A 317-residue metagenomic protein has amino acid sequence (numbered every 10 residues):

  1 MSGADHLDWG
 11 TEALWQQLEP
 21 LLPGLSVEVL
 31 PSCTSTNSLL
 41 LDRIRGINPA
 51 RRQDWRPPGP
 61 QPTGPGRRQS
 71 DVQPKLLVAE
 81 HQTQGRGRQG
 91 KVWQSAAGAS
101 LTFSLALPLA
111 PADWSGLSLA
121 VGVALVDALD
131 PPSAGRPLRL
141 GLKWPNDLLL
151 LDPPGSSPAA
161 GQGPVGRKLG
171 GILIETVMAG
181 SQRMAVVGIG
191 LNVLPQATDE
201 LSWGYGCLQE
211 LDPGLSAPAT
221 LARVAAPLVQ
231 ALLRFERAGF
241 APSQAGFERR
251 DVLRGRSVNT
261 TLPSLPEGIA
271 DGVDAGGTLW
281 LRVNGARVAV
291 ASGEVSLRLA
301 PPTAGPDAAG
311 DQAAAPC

Functional and structural regions predicted by a protein language model:
M1-G135, P154-G166, A308-C317: N-terminal lobe of the biotin/lipoate ligase/transferase fold
R136-G155, G163, L191: Catalytic palm active-site di-aspartate
D152, L173-G180: Short, low-complexity Ser/Thr-rich regulatory SLiMs
A179-E210: Short, acidic (Asp/Glu-rich) active-site segment that either coordinates a divalent metal cofactor
Q196, V273-L279: Short, conserved beta-turn/loop elements at beta-strand boundaries and strand-helix junctions
L211-P266, T303-C317: Conserved, helical-rich catalytic subdomain that frames metal- and/or nucleotide-binding sites in enzyme alpha/beta
P266-V273: Short beta-strand-centered aromatic/proline hotspots
G276-T278, N284-C317: Structured surface patches comprising rigid loops and adjacent beta-strands/short helices at the edges of well-ordered
